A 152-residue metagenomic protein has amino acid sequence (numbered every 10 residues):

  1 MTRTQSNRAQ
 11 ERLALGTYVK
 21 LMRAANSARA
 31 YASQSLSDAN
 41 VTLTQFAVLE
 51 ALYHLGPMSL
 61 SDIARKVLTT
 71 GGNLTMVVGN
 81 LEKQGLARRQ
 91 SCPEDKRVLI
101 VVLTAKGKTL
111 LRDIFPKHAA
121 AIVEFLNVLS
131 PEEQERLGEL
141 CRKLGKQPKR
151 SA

Functional and structural regions predicted by a protein language model:
M1-A39: N-terminal leader segment of winged-helix/HTH proteins
M1-L13, P131-A152: C-terminal regulatory/oligomerization modules of transcriptional regulators
T4, G79-R142: Charged, amphipathic alpha-helical coiled-coil/dimerization segments
A39-T44, N73, T104, L129-S130: Short helix-coil-helix linker/hinge
V48-L49: Short alpha-helical "packing" element that flanks the helix-turn-helix/winged-helix DNA-binding module
L55-S59: Short capping segments at the starts of secondary-structure elements
L60-S61, G72, G79, L99: Residues within helix-turn-helix
A64: The alpha-helix within a helix-turn-helix
